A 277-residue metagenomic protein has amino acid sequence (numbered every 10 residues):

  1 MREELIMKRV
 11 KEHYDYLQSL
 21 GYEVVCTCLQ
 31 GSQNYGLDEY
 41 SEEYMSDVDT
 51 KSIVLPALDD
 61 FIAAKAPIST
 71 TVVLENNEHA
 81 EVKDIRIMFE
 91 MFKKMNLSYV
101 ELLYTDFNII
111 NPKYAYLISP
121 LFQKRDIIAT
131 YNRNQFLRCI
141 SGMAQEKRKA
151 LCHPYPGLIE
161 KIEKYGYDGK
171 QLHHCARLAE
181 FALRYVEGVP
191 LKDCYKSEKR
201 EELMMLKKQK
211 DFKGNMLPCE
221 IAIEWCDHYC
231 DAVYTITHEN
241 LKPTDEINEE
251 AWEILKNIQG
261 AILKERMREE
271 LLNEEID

Functional and structural regions predicted by a protein language model:
M1-H13: N-terminal, Lys/Arg-enriched amphipathic/low-complexity engagement segments that precede the first folded domain
E3, S46, E78, D168 (+2 more regions): Flexible, glycine- and charge-enriched loops at secondary-structure boundaries
L5-I6, Y22, T105, N134-L151 (+1 more regions): Structured mid-to-C-terminal alpha-helical surface segments
K11-K65: Active-site nucleotide-donor binding segment shared across nucleotidyl transfer reactions
N34, A57-L58, D84, P190 (+1 more regions): Short, solvent-exposed coil/turn linker segments
N34-S46, I109-I110, A115-Y116, K208-E220: Intrinsically disordered, low-complexity coil segments
P67-S69: PAPS-dependent sulfotransferase catalytic core
T71-V186, D193-M205: Conserved NTP/Mg2+-binding pocket subregion across the NTase superfamily
